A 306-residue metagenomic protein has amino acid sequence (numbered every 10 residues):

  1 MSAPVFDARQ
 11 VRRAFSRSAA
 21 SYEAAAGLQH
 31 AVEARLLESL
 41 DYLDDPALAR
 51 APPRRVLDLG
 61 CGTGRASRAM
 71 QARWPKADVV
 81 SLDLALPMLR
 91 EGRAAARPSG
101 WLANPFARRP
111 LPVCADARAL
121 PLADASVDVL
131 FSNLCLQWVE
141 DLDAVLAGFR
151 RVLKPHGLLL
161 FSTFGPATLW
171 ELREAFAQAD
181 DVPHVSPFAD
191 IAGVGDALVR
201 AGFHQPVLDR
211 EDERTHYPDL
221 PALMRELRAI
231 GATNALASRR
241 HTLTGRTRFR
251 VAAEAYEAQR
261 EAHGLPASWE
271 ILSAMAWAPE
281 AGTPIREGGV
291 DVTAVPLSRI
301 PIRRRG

Functional and structural regions predicted by a protein language model:
M1-A20, A34: N-terminal, positively charged/glycine-rich alpha-helical extensions of SAM-dependent methyltransferases
G27-P52, A69: Conserved alpha-helix/loop element of class I SAM-dependent methyltransferases that forms part of the SAM/SAH-binding
R50-A51, R55-L120: Class I SAM-dependent methyltransferase SAM/SAH-binding core
R118-V129: A short acidic, Gly/Pro-enriched loop at the edge of an enzyme's catalytic core that lines a small-molecule cofactor
D128-D141: A short SAM/SAH-binding and catalytic strip from SAM-dependent methyltransferases
D143-P155: A short glycine-rich, Lys/Arg-flanked "PGG" loop and its adjoining helix->strand segment in the class I
L158-A222, E226-L243: Conserved catalytic/acceptor-binding region of the Class I
L227-G306: C-terminal lobe and adjacent flexible extensions of AdoMet/dcAdoMet transferase-like proteins
